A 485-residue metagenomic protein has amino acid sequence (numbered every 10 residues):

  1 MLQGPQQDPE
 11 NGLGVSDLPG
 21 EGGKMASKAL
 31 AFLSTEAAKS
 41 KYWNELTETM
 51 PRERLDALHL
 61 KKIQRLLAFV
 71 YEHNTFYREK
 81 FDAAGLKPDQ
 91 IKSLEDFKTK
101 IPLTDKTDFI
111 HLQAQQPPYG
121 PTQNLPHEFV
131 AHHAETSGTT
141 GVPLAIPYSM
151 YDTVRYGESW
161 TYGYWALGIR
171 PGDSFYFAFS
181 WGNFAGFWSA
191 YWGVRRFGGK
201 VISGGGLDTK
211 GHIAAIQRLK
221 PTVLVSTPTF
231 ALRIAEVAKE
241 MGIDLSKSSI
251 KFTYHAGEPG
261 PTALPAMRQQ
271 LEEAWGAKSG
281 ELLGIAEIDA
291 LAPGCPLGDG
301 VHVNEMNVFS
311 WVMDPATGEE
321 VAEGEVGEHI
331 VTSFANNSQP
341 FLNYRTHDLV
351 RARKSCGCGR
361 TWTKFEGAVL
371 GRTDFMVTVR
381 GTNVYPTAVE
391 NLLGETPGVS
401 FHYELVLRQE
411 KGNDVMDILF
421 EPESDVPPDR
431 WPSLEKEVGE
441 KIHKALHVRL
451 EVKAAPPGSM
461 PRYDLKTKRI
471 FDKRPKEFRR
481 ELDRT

Functional and structural regions predicted by a protein language model:
L2-E135, G141-R155, W165-A166, G412-D417 (+4 more regions): Nucleotide 5′-phosphate-binding alpha/beta core
T161, W165-G193, F197, V201: Conserved AMP-binding loop of ANL adenylate-forming enzymes
S174, M241-T262: Conserved helix-loop-beta element of the AMP-binding
V201-I216: ATP-dependent adenylate-forming carboxylate-activation enzymes
I216, K220-T222: Proline-aspartate-enriched helix->loop->beta-strand connector
L224, I330-V448, L465: AMP-binding/adenylate-forming catalytic core of the ANL superfamily
F230-S249, Q269-Q270: Adenylate-forming
T262-G357: Conserved AMP-binding/adenylate-forming
